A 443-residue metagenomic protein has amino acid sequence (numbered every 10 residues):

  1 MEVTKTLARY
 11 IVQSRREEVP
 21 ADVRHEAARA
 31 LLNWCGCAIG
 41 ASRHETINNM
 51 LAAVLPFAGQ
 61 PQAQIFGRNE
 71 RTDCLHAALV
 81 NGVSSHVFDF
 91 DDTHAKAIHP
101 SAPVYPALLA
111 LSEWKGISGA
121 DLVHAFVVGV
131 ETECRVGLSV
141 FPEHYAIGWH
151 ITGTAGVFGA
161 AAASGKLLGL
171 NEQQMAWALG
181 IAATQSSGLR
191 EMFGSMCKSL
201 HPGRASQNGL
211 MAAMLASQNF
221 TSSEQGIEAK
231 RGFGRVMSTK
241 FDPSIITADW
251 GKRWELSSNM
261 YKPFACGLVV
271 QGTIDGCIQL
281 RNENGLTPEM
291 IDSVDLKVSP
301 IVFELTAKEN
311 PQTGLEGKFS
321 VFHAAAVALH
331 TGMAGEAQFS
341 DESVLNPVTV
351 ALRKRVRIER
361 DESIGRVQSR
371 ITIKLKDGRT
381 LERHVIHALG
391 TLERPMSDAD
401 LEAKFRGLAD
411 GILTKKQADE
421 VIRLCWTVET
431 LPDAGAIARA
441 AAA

Functional and structural regions predicted by a protein language model:
M1-I98, R190-Q207, M211-A443: Terminal-appendage/accessory-domain detector
R71-T72, A78-D121, V128, T132: Function-dense linear segments that define catalytic or interfacial modules in macromolecule-processing proteins
A102-A110, A155, G159-A163, G272-D275 (+1 more regions): Short amphipathic alpha-helical face segments that pack within enzyme cores and frequently flank/anchor catalytic
A110-L111, S164, L280, L408: Residues within well-ordered alpha helices
S112-M211, S223-K230: Glycine-rich, mobile lid/loop segments that gate access to catalytic sites or pores
